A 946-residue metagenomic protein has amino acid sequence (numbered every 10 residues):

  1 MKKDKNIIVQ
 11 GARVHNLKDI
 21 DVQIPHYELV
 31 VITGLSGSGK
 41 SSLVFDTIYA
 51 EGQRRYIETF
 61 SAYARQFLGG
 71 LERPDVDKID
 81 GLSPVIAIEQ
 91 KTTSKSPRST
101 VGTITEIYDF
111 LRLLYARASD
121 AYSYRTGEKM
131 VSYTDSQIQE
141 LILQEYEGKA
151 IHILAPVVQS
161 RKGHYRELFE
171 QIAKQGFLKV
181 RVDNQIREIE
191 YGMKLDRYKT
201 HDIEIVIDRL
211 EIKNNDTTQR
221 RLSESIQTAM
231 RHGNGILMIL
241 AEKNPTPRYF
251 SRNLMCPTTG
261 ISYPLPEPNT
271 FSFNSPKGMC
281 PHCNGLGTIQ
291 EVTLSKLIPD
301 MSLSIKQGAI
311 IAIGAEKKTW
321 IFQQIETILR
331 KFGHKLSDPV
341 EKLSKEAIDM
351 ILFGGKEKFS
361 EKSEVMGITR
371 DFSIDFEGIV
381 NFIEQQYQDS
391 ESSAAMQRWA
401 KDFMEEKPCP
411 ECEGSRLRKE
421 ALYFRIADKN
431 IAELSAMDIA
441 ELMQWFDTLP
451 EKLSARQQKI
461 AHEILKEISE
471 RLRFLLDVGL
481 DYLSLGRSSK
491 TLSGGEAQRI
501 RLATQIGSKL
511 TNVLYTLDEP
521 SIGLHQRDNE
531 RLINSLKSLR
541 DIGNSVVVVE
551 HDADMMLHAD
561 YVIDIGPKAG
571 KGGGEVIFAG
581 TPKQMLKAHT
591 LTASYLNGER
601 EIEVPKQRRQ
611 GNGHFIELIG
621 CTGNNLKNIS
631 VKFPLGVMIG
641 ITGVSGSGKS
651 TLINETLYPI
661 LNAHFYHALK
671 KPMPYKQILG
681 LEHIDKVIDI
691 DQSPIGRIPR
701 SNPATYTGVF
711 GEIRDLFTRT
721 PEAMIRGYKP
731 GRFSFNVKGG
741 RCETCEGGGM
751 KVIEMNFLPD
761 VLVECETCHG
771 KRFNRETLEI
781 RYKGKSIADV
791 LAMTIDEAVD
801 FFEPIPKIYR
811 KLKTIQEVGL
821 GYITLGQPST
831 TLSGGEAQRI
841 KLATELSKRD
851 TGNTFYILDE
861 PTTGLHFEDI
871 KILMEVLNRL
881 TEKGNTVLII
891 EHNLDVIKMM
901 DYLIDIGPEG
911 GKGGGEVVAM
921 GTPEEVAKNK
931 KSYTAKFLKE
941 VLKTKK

Functional and structural regions predicted by a protein language model:
M1-K946: Conserved phosphate-binding elements of NTP-dependent enzyme cores
